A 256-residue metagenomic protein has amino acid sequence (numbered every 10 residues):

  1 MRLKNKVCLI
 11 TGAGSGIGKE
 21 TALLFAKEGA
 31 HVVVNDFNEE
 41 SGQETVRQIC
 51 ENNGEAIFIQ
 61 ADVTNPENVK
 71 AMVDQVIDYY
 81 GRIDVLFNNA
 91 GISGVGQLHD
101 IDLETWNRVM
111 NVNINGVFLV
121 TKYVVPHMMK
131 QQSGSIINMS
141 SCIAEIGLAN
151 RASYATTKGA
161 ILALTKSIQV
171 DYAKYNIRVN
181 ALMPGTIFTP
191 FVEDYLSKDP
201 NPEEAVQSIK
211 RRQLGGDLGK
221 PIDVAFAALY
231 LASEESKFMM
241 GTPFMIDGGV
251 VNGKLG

Functional and structural regions predicted by a protein language model:
G14-G16, N38: Conserved glycine-rich cofactor-binding loop
F87, A173, R178, M239-G241: Short, small/polar-rich loop/turn modules that mediate ligand/substrate recognition or access, typified
Q97-L98, T105-M110, I209: Substrate-binding pocket helix/loop in short-chain dehydrogenase/reductase
T121, T157, T165: Active-site helix of classical SDR
P126, V170-K174, K237: Alpha-helical segment proximal to the catalytic Tyr-Lys
S141: Residue(s) in the substrate-gating loop at a strand-loop-helix junction that position the organic substrate next
I146, L229, M240-G256: Short C-terminal tail/terminal secondary-structure segment of NAD(P)H-dependent dehydrogenase/reductase domains
